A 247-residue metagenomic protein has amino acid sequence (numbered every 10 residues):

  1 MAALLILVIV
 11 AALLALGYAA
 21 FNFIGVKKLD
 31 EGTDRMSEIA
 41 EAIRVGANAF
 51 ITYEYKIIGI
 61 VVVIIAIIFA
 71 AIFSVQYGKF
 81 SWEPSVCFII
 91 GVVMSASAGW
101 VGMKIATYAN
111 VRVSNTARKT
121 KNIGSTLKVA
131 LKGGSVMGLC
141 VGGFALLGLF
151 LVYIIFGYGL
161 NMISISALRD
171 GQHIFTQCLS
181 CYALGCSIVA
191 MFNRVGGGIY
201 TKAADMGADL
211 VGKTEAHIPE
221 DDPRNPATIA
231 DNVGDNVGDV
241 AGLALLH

Functional and structural regions predicted by a protein language model:
A2-H247: Hydrophobic, small-residue-rich transmembrane alpha-helices and their short perimembrane loops in multi-pass membrane
